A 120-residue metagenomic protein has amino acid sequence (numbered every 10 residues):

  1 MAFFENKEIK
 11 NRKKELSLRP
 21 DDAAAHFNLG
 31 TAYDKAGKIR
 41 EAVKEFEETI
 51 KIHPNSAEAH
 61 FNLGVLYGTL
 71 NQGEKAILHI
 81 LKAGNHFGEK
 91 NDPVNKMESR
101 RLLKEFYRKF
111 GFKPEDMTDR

Functional and structural regions predicted by a protein language model:
E15, E48-T49, A83: Canonical positions in the second alpha-helix
G68-D92, M97-R108: TPR/TPR-like (Sel1-like) alpha-helical repeat modules
